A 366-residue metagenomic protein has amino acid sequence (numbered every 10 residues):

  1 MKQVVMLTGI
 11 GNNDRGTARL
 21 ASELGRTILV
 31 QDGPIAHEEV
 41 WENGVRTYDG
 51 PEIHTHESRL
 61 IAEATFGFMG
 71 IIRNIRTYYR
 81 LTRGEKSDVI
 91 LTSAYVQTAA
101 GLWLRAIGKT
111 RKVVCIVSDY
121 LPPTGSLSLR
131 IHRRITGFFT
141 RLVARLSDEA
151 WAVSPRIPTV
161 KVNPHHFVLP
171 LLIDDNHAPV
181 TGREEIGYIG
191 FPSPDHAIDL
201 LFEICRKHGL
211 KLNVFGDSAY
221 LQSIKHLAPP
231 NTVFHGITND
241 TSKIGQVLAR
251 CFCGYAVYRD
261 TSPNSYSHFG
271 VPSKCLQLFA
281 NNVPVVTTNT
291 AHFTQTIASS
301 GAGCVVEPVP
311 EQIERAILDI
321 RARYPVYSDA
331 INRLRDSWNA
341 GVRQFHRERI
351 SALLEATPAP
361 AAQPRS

Functional and structural regions predicted by a protein language model:
M1-N43, E85, E149, E203-H208 (+1 more regions): N-terminal subdomain of nucleotide-sugar transferases
N13-R15, G70-T77, V89-K109, V117: An aromatic- and histidine-rich active-site surface loop
Y79-R83, A99, A106-I107, C115 (+2 more regions): Membrane-proximal helix-turn-helix segments that form the acceptor-binding/catalytic region of lipid-linked
G137-A178: Donor nucleotide-sugar binding/catalytic pocket of nucleotide-sugar-dependent glycosyltransferases
A178-H196, L201-K207, L212-N213: Conserved donor-binding/catalytic core segment of Leloir-type glycosyltransferases
H196, T238-Q277, T287-Q295: Nucleotide-sugar-dependent
T294-I317: Change "using UDP/GDP/dTDP sugars" to "using nucleotide sugars
E307-E311, R321-A359: A charged, aromatic-enriched C-terminal amphipathic alpha-helix characteristic of glycosyltransferases across folds
